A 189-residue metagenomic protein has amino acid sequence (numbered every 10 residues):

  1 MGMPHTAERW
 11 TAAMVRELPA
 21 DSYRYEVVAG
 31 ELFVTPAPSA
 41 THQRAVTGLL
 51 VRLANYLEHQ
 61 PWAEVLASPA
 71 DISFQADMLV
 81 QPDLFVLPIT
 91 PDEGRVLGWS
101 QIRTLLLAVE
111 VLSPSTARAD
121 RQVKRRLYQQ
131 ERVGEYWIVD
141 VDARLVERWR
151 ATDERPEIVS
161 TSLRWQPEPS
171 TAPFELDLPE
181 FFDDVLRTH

Functional and structural regions predicted by a protein language model:
M1-H189: Gly/Pro/Ser/Thr-rich low-complexity, intrinsically disordered segments predominantly at protein N-termini
